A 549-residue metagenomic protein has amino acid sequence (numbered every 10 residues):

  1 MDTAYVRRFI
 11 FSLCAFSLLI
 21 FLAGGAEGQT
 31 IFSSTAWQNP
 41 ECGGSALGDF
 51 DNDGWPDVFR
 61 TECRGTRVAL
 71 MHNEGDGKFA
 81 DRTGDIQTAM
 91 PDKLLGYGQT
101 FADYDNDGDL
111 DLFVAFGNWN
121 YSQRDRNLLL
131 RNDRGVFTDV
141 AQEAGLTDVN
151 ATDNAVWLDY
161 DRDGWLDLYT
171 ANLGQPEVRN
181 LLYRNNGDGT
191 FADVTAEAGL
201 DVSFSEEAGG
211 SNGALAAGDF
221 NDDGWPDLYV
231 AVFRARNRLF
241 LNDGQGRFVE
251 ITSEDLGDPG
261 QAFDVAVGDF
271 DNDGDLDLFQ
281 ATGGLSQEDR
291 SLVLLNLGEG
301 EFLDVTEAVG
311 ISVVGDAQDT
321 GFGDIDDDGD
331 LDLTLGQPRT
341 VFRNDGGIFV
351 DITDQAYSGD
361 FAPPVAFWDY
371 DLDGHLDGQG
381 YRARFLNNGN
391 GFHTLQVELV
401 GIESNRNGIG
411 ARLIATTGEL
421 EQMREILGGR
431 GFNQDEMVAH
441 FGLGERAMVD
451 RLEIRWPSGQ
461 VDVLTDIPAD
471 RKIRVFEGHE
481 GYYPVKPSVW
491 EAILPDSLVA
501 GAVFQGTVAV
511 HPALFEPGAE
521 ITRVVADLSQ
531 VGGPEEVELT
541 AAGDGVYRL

Functional and structural regions predicted by a protein language model:
S12-F21: Bacterial N-terminal signal peptides
A26-E41, H72-L94, L130-N150, Y183-G210 (+6 more regions): Blade-edge motifs of beta-propeller repeat domains
F32-W37, I348-V485: Gly/Ser/Thr/Pro-enriched helix-cap/hinge segments flanking short amphipathic alpha-helices
C42-N52, H72, G96-N106, T152-R162 (+7 more regions): Beta-propeller blade termini
W55-E62, L112-F116, L168-L173, L228-V232 (+4 more regions): Hydrophobic beta-strand segments that make up the repeating blades of beta-propeller and related beta-repeat
R64-T66, N118-Y121, G174-E177, A235 (+1 more regions): Short glycine/acidic-enriched loop and turn motifs that connect beta-strands
A69-M71, R126-L130, R179-Y183, R238-F240 (+3 more regions): A short loop-to-beta-strand structural motif that recurs across blades of beta-propeller domains
G478-L549: Glycan-association/targeting regions that enable binding to alpha-glucans and other polysaccharides
